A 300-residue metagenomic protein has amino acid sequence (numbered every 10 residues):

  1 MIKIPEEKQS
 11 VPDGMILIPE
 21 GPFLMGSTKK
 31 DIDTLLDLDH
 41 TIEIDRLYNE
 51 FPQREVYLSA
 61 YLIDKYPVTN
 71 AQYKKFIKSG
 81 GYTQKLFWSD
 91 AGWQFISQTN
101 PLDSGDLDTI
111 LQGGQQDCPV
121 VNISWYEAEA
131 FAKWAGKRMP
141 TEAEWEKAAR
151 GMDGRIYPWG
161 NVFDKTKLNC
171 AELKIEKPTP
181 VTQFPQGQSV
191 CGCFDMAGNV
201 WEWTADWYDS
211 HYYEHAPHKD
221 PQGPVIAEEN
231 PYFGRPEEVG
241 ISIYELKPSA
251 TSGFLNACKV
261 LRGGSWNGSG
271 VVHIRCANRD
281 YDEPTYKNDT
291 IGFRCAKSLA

Functional and structural regions predicted by a protein language model:
I2-L17: GGW-centered surface loops in extracellular recognition modules
D13, Q53, L58, Q115 (+3 more regions): Short coil/loop residues immediately preceding or within conserved phosphate-binding loops of NTP-utilizing enzyme
I18, L24, T28-D33, D37-D45 (+1 more regions): Functional-site microenvironments in short loops/helix caps that host divalent-cation chemistry
Y61, V68, K74-K85, A135-G136: Short capping motifs at secondary-structure boundaries
L62-Y66, V121-S124, Q186, P284-N288: Aromatic-acidic/polar surface patches that form glycan- and anion
G268, Y281-I291: Repeated polar recognition positions within modular binding domains
D289-A300: Short, structured beta-strand segments at or near domain termini in extracellular proteins/domains
